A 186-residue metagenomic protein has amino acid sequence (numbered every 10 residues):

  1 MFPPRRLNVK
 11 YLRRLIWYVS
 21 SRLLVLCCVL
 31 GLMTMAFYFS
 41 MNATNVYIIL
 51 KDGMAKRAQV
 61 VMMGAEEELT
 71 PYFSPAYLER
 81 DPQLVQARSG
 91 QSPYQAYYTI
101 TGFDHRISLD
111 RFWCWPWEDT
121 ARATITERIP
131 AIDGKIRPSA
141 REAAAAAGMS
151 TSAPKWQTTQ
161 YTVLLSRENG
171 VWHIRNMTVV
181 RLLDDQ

Functional and structural regions predicted by a protein language model:
M1-Y18: N-terminal Lys/Arg-rich, disordered targeting/topogenic segments
V19-S40: Hydrophobic membrane-insertion alpha-helices, especially the h-region of bacterial N-terminal signal peptides
A36-L109: Core segments of small alpha/beta cavity-forming domains
I100, C114, P154-W156: Sterically constrained small-residue positions within well-ordered secondary structures of folded domains
H105-R111, I174-M177: Generic structural motif
D110-T120: Short edge beta-strands and adjacent turn/loop segments
D119-Q186: Exposed beta-sheet edge and beta->alpha loop/turn motif
